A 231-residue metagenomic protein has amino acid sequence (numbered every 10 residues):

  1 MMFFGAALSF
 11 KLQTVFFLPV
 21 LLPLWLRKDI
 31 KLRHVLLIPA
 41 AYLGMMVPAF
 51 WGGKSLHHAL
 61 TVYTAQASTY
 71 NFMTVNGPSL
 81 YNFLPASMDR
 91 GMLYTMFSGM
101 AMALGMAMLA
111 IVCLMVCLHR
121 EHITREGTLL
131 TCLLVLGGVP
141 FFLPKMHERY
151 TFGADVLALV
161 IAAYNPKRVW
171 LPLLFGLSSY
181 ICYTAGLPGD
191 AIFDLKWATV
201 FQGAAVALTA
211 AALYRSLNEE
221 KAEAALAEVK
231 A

Functional and structural regions predicted by a protein language model:
M1-T14, L18-P23, L134-F142: Membrane-interface alpha helices of multi-pass inner-membrane proteins
F16, H147-Y180: Hydrophobic/aromatic-rich transmembrane helices and adjacent perimembrane loops
F16-A40, F50-K54: Perimembrane helix-loop-helix junctions
P19-P23, A40, A110-L114, L134 (+2 more regions): Transmembrane alpha-helical segments
V47-Y63: Helix-to-loop transition at the C-terminal end of transmembrane segments
S55, Q66-F142, T209, Y214-V229: Aromatic/glycine/proline-enriched transmembrane-helix motif characteristic of membrane-embedded glycan-assembly enzymes
L60-M73, C132, N165-A231: Transmembrane helical bundles and short interhelical boundary loops of multi-pass, membrane-embedded
L143-A154, G189-L195: Membrane-interface catalytic loops of GT-C/OST-like multi-pass glycosylation enzymes that act
